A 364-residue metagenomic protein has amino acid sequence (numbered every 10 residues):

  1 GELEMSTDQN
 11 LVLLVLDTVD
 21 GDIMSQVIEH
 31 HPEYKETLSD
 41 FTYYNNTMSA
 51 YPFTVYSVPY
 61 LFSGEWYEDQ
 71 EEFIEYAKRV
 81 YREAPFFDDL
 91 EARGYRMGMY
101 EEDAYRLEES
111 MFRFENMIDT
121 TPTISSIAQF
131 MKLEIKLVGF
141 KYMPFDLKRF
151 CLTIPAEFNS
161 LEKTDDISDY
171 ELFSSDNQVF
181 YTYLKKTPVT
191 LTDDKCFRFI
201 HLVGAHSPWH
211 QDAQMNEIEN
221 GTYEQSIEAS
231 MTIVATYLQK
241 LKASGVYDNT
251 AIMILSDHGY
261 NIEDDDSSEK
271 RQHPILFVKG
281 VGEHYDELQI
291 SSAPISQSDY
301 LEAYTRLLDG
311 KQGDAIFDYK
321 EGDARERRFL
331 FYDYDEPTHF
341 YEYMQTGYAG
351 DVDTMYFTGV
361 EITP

Functional and structural regions predicted by a protein language model:
G1-P364: Catalytic domains that recognize anionic headgroups
